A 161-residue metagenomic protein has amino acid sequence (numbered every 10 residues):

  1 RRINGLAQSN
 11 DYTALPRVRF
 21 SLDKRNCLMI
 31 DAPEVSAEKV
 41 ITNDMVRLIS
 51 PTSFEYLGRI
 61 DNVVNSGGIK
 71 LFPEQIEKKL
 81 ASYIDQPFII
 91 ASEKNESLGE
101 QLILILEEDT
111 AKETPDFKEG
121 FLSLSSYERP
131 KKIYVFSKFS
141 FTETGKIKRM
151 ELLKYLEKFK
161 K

Functional and structural regions predicted by a protein language model:
R1-S53, I60-V63: Conserved AMP-binding/adenylate-forming
F20, P87-I90, K132-I133: Generic structural signal for residues in well-ordered beta-strands
L22, I30, L106-E108, V135-F136: Hydrophobic residues in beta-strands and at strand termini
D23, A91-E93, F136-K138: Conserved beta-strand termini and adjacent loop/short-helix elements that scaffold enzyme active sites in alpha/beta
M29, E55-L57, T142, K148: Generic structural signal for well-ordered beta-strand positions
E38-E128: AMP-binding/adenylate-forming catalytic core of the ANL superfamily
I105, E119-K161: Conserved C-terminal "lid"/linker of ANL adenylate-forming enzymes
